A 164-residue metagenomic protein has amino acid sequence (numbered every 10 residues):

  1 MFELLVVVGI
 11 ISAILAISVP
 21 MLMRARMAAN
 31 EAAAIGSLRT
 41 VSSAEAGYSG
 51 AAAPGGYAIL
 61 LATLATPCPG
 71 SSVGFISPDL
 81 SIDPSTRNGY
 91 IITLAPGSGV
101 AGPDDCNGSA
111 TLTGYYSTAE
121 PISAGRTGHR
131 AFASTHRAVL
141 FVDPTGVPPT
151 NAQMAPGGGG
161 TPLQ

Functional and structural regions predicted by a protein language model:
M1-L22: N-terminal single-pass transmembrane signal-anchor helix
E3-V6, A29, Y48: Hydrophobic side chains within alpha-helical segments
S18, A25, E45: Conserved alpha-helical elements of the SDR catalytic core
M21-L38: Aliphatic-rich helix starts adjacent to a transmembrane/signal segment
T40-R130, S134-V139, P144, G157-Q164: Extracellular/periplasmic head regions of type IV pilus-like filament subunits
G146-T150: A short acidic/small-residue loop/turn micro-motif
